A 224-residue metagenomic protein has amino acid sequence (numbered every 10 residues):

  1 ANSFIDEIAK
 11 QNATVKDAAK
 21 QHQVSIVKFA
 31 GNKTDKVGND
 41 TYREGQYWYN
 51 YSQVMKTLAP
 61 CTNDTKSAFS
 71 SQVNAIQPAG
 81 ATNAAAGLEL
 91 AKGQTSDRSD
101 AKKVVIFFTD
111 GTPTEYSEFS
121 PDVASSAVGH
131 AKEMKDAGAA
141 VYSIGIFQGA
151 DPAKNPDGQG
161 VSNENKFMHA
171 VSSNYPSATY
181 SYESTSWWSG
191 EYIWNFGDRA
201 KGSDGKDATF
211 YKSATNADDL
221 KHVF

Functional and structural regions predicted by a protein language model:
A1-F224: P/S/T/G-enriched low-complexity
